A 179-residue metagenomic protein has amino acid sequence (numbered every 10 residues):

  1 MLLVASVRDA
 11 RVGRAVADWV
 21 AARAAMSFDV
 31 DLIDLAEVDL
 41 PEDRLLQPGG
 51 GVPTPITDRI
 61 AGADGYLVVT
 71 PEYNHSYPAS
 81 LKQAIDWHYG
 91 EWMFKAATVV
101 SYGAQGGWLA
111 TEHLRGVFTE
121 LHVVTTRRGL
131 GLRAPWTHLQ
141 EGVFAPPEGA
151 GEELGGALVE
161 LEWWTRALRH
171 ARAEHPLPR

Functional and structural regions predicted by a protein language model:
M1-H88, A145-G155, V159-E162, L168-R179: N-terminal beta1-alpha1-beta2 submodule of the flavodoxin-like/Rossmannoid cofactor-binding fold
M93-L139, P146-G155: Short, glycine-/small-residue-rich phosphate/pyrophosphate-handling segment
